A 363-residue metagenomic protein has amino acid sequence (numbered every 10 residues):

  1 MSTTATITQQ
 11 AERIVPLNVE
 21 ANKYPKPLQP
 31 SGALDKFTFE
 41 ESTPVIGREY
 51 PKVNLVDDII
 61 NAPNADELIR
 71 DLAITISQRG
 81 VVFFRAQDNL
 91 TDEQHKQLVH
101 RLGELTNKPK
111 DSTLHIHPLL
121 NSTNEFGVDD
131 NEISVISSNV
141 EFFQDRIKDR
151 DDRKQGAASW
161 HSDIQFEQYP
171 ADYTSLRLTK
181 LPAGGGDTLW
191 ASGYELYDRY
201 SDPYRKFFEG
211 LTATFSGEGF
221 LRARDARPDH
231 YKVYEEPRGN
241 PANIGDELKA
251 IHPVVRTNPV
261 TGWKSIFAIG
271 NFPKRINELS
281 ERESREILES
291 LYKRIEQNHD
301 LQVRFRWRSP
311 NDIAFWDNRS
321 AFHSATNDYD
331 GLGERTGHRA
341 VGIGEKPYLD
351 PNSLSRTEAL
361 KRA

Functional and structural regions predicted by a protein language model:
S2-Q78, R85-F315, R319-A363: Fe(II)/2-oxoglutarate oxygenase catalytic core
